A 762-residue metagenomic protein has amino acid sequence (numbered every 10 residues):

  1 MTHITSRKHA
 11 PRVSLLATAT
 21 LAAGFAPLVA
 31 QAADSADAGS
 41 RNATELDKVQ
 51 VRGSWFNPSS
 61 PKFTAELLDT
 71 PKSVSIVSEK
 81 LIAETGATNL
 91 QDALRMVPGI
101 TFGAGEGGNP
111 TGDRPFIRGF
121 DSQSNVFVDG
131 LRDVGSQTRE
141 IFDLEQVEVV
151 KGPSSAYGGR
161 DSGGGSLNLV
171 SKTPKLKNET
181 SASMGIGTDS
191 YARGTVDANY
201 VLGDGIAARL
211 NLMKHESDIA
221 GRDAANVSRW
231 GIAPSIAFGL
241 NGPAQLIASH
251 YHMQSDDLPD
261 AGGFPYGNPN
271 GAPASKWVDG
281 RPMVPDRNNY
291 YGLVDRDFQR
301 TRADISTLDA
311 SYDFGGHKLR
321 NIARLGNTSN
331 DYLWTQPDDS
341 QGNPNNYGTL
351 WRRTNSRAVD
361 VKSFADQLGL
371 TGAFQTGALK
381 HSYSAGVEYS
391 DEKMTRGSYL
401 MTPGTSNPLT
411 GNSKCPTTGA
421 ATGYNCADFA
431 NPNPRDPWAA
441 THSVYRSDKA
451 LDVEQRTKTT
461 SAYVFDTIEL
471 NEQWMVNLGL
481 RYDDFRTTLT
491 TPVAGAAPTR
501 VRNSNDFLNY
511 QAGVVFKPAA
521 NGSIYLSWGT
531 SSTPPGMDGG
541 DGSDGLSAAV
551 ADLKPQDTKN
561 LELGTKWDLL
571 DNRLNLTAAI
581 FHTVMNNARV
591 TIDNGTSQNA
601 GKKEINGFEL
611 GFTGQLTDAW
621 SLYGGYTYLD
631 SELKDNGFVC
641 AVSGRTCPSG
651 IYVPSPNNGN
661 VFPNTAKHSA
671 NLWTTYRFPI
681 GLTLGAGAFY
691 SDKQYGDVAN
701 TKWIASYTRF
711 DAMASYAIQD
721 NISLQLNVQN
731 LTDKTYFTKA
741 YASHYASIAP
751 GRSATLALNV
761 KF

Functional and structural regions predicted by a protein language model:
S6-H9, T18, V359, T371 (+4 more regions): Conserved C-terminal beta-signal and adjacent last beta-strands/turns of outer-membrane beta-barrel proteins
T44-K177, L563: Acidic, small-polar-rich N-terminal luminal/periplasmic segments of exported/outer-membrane proteins
F142-E145, A156-I232, L240-A244, D304 (+1 more regions): Outer-membrane beta-barrel translocator/receptor signature
H215-A220, V227, I232-G239, P243-S311 (+4 more regions): Acidic/polar loop-and-plug regions of large Gram-negative outer-membrane beta-barrel proteins
A237-P243, V361, K380-E392, V453-M585 (+4 more regions): Structural signature of Gram-negative outer-membrane beta-barrels, strongest in the C-terminal barrel of TonB-dependent
D256-G267, K393-T395, R486, V515-E562 (+6 more regions): Surface-exposed extracellular loop regions of Gram-negative outer-membrane beta-barrel proteins, predominantly
D309-R324, T328-W334, I524-Y525, K554-G637: Membrane-embedded beta-barrel scaffold of Gram-negative outer-membrane proteins
Q473, A579-V584, N599-V698, T732-D733 (+2 more regions): Gram-negative outer-membrane beta-barrel transporters
